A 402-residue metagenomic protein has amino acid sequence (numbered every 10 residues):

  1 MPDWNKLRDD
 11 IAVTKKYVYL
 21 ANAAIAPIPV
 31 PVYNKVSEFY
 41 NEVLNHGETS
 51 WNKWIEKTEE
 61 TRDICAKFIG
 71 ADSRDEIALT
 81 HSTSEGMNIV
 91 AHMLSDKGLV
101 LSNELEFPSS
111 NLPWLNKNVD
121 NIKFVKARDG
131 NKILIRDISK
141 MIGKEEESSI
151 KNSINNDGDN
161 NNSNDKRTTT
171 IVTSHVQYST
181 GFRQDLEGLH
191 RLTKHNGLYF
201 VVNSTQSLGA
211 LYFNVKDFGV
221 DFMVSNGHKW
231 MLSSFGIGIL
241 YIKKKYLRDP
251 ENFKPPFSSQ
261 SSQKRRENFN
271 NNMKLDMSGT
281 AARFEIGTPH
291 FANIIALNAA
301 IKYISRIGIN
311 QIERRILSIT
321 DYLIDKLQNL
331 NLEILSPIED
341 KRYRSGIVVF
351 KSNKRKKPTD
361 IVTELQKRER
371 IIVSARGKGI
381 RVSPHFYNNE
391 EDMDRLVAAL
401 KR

Functional and structural regions predicted by a protein language model:
M1-D157, N164-R402: Pyridoxal 5′-phosphate
